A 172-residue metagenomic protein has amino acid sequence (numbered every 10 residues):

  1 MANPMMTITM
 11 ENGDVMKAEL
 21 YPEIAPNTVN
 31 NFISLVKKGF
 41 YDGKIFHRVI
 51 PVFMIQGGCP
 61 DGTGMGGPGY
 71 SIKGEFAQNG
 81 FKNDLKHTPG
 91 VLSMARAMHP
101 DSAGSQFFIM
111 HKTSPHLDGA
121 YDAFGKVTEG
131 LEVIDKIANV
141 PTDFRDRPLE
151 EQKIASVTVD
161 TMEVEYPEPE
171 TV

Functional and structural regions predicted by a protein language model:
M1-V172: Cyclophilin-like peptidyl-prolyl cis-trans isomerases
